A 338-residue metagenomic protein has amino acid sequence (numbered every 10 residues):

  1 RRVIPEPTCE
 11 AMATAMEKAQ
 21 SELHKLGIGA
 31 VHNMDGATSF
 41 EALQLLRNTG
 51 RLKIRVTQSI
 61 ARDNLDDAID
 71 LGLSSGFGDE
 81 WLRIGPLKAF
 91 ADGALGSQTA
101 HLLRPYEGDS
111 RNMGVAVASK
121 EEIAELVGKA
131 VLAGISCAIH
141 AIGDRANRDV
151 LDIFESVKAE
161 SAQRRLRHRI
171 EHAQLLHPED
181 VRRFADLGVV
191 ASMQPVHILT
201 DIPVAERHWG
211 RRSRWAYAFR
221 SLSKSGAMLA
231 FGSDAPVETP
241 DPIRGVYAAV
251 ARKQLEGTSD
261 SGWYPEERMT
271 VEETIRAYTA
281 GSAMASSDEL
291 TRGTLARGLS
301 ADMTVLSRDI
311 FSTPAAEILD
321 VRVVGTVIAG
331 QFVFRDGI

Functional and structural regions predicted by a protein language model:
R1-L71, G85, A89-A146, A159-A162 (+6 more regions): Divalent metal-binding segments
T14, V127-A138, R145-H168, H172-A173 (+5 more regions): His/Asp/Glu-enriched, well-ordered alpha-helical/loop segment that forms or immediately abuts the divalent-metal
L26, D79-L82, L299, L319-V321: Structured loop/turn residues at beta-strand edges in well-structured enzyme cores
I54, L82-G85, R244, A301: Change "...and in nucleic-acid phosphodiester-cleaving endonucleases..." to "...and in nucleic-acid processing enzymes
D66-I69, D201-A205, G262, D336-I338: Short, charged, surface-exposed secondary-structure boundary motifs
D66-P86, L176-G188: Short amphipathic alpha-helices and their capping/turn segments at secondary-structure boundaries
